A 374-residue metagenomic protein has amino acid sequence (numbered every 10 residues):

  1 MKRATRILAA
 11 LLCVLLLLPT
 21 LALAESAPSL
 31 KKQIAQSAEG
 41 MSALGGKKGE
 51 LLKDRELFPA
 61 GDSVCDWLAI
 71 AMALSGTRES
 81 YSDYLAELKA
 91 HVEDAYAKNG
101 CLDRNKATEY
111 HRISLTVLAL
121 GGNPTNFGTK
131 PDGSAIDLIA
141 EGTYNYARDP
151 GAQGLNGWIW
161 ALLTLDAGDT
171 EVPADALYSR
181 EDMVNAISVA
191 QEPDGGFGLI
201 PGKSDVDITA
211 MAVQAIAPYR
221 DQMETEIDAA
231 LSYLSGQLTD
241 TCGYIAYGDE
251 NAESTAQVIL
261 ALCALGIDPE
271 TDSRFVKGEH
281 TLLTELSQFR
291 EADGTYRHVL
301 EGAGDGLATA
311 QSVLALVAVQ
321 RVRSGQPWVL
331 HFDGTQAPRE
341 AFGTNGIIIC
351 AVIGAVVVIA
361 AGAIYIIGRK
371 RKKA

Functional and structural regions predicted by a protein language model:
M1-L11: Bacterial N-terminal signal peptides that target proteins for export
A10-P19: Bacterial N-terminal signal peptides
L18-S29, G343-G346, I366-K370: Sec-dependent signal peptide cleavage junction
L30-L51, S80-D103, T129-G151, A176-G198 (+3 more regions): Long, well-ordered core segments of solenoidal/helical folds
L52-S80, L102-N126, R148-R180, E192-A229 (+4 more regions): An alpha-helical repeat/solenoid feature that recognizes helix-turn-helix modules
T335-F342, A374: Juxtamembrane low-complexity tails/linkers enriched in Ser/Thr-Pro and polybasic
R339-G354: Juxtamembrane/start-of-transmembrane alpha-helix segments at the extracytoplasmic/lumenal side of membrane anchors
V358-A374: C-terminal membrane-anchoring or membrane-association module
